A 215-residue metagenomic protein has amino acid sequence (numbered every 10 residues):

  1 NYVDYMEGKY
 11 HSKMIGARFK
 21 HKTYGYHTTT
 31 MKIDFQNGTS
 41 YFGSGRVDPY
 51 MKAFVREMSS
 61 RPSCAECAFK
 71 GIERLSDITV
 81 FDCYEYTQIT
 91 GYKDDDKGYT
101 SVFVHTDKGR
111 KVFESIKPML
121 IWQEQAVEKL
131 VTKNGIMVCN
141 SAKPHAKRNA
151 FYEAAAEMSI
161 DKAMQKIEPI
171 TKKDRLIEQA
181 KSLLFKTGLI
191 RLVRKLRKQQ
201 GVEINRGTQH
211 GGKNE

Functional and structural regions predicted by a protein language model:
N1-V3: Conserved nucleotide-cofactor-binding alpha/beta core module
Y5-K13: Basic phosphate/pyrophosphate-binding loop/patch that engages nucleotide-derived ligands
S12-N214: Long, compositionally biased charged/polar accessory segments in the mid-to-C-terminal portions of proteins
